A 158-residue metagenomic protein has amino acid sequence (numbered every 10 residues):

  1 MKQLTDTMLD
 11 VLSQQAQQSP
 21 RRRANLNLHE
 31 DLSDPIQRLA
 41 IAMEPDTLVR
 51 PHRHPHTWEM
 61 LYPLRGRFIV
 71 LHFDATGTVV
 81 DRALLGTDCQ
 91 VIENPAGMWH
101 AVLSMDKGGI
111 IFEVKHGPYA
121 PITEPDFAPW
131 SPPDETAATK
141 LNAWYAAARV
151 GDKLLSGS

Functional and structural regions predicted by a protein language model:
M1-I36, D81-L85, A138-S158: A short, N-terminal "cap"/entry segment at the start of jelly-roll beta-barrel domains of the cupin/DSBH fold
R38-A42, M60, R82, V91-E93 (+1 more regions): Conserved hydrophobic/aromatic beta-strand scaffold that supports enzyme active sites
A40-P55: Conserved short histidine dyad/triad with adjacent acidic residue
P51, V70-H72, I92-N94, H100-M105 (+1 more regions): Short beta-strand His + acidic residue motifs that chelate non-heme Fe in jelly-roll/DSBH and cupin folds
H56-A75: Glycine- and acidic-residue-biased ligand/ion/polar-headgroup-sensing regions
D74-G97: Short acidic-glycine-tyrosine-enriched beta hairpin
T78, A101-S158: Double-stranded beta-helix
